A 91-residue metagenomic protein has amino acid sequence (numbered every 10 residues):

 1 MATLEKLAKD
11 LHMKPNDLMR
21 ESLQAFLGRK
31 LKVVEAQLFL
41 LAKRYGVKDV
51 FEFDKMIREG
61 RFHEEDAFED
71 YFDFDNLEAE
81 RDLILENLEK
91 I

Functional and structural regions predicted by a protein language model:
M1-L4, V34-Q37, K43-G46: A broad, low-specificity signal for short, low-complexity segments enriched in glycine/proline and polar/charged
M1-Q24: Short, charge-rich amphipathic alpha-helices with coiled-coil/heptad character
P15, S22, R29, F62-E65 (+1 more regions): Primarily heptad-repeat coiled-coil rod domains in cytosolic scaffolding/tethering proteins
R20, L27-V34, L38-L41, F74-I84 (+1 more regions): Amphipathic alpha-helical coiled-coil segments
A42-E64: Short E/K-rich amphipathic alpha-helical oligomerization segments
G60-F62, F68-D70, E80-L85: Short, surface-exposed, polar/charged, turn-prone segments marking secondary-structure boundaries
I91: Inter-helical turn/loop segments and adjacent helix faces that build the functional surface of alpha-helical bundle
